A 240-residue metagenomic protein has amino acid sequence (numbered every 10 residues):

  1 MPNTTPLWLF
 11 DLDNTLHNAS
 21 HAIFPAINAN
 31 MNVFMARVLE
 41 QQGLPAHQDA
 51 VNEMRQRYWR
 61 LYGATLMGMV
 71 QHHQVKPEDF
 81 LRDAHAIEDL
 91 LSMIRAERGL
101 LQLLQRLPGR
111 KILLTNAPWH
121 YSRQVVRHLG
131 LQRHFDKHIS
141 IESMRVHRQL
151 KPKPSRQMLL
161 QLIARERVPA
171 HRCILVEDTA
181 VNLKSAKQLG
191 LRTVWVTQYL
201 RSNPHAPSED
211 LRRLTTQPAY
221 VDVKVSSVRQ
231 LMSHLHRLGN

Functional and structural regions predicted by a protein language model:
M1-T5, Q105, W119, R123-N240: Asp-based, Mg2+/Mn2+-dependent phosphohydrolase catalytic module
N3-F10, T15-R98, Q105, H120: N-terminal helical cap/lid subdomain that shapes the substrate entry/recognition surface in HAD-like hydrolases
H72-P77, L100, F135, P154-Q157: A broad, low-specificity signal for short, low-complexity segments enriched in glycine/proline and polar/charged
L90, K111, R148-P152: Short, surface-exposed loop/turn motifs that are enriched in glycine and acidic residues and include a nearby proline
R110-I112, R192: Proline-centered loop/turn at the N-terminus of a beta-strand
T115-A117: Conserved phosphate-coupling serine/threonine residues in phosphotransfer and NTP-handling enzymes
